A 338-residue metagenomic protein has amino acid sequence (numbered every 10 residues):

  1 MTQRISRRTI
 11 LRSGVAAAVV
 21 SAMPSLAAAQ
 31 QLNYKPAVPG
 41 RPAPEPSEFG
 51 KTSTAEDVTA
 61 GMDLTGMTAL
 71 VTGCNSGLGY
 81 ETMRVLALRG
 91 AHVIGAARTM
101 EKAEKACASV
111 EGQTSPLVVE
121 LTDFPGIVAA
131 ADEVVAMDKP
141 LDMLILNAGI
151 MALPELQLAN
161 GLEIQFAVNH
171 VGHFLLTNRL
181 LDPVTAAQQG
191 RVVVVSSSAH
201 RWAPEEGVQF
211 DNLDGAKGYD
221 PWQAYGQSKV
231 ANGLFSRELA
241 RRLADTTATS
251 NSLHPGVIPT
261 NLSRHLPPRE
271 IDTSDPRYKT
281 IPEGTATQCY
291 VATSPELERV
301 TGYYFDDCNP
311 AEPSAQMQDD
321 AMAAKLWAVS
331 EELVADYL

Functional and structural regions predicted by a protein language model:
M1-A18: N-terminal secretory signal peptides and thylakoid transit peptides that target proteins across membranes
T2-I5, L32-V38, E48-P259, D336-Y337: Rossmann-fold NAD(P)H-dependent dehydrogenase/reductase core
A27-A29: Boundary at the C-terminal end of the N-terminal hydrophobic targeting segment
Q31-P44, H265-K279: Alpha-helical membrane-targeting segments
I127, S228, S274-A311, D320-A324 (+1 more regions): C-terminal helical subdomain
F210-G218, L266-T273, C308-N309: Short glycine/proline- and charge-enriched loop/turn segments that cap or connect secondary-structure elements
P255-H265, R299: Short, flexible catalytic-loop segment of classical short-chain dehydrogenase/reductase
